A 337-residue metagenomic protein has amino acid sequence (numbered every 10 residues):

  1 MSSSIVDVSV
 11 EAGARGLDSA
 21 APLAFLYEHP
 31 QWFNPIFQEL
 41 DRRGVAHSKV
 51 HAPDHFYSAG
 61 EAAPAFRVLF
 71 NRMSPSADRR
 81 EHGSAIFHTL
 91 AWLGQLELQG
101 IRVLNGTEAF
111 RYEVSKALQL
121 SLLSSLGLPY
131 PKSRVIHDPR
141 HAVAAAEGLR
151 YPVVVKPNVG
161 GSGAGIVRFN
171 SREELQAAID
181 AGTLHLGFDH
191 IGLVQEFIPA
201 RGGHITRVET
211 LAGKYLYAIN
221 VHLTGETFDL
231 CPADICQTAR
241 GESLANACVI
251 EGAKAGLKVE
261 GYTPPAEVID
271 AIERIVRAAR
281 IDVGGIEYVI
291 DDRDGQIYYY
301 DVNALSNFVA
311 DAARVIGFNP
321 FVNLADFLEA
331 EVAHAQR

Functional and structural regions predicted by a protein language model:
S2-L17, G94-G100, T107-H204, A212 (+2 more regions): Active-site nucleotide/adenylate-binding loops and adjacent lid/helix of ATP-dependent enzymes
S3-I5, Y262-T263, E267, V276-I281 (+1 more regions): C-terminal active-site "lid" helix and adjoining low-complexity regulatory extension at the edge of ATP-using catalytic
D18-A24: Extreme N-terminal starter segment of soluble prokaryotic enzymes
F25-L26, L211: Short hydrophobic segments within beta-strands
E28-K132: Conserved N-proximal alpha/beta basic substrate-recognition cap immediately N-terminal to, or forming the N-lobe
S74-A77, V159-G160, L305: Short glycine-rich anion-binding loops that position phosphate/pyrophosphate groups of nucleotides and phosphorylated
V167-I275: Phosphate-binding site of ATP-dependent enzymes
I286-Y288: Hydrophobic residue at the +6 position relative to the catalytic HRD Asp in the kinase catalytic loop
